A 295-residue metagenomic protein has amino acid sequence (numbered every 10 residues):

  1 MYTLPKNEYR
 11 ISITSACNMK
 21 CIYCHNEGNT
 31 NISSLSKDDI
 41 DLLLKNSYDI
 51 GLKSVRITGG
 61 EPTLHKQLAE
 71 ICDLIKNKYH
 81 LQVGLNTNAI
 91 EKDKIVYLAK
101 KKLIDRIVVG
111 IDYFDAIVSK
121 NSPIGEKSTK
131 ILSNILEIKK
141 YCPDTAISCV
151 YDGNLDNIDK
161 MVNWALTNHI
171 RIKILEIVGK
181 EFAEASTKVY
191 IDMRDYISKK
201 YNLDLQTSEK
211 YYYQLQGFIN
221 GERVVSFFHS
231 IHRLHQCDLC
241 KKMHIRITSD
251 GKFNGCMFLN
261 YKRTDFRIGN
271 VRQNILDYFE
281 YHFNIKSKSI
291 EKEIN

Functional and structural regions predicted by a protein language model:
M1-R10, K20, E222-R233, Y281 (+1 more regions): N-terminal [4Fe-4S]-dependent radical SAM core
Y2-D38, G255-M257: Canonical Radical SAM [4Fe-4S] cluster-binding loop centered on the CxxxCxxC motif and its immediate flanking residues
N7-I11, V55, V83-L85, I107-V109 (+2 more regions): Hydrophobic faces of well-ordered beta-strands that scaffold small-molecule active sites in alpha/beta enzyme cores
T30-L42, P62-R106, G110-V118, I124-K130 (+2 more regions): Canonical radical SAM enzyme core domain
Y48, C72-N77, L136-K139: Surface-exposed amphipathic alpha-helices with a cationic face
Y48, L98-L103, K139, A165-T167: Acidic (Asp/Glu)-rich catalytic clusters
D112, A116-H235: Radical SAM enzyme [4Fe-4S]-AdoMet core and its adjacent flexible, acidic and glycine-rich loops/tails across
R233-N295: Flexible mid-to-C-terminal extensions adjoining Fe-S/redox cofactors in radical SAM and related proteins
